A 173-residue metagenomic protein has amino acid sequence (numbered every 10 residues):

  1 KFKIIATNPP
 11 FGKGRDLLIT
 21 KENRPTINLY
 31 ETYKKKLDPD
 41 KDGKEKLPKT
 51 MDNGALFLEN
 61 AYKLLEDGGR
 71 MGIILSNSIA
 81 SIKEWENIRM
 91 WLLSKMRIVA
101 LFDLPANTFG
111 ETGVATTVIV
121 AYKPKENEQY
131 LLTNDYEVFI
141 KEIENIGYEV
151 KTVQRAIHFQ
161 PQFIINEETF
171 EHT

Functional and structural regions predicted by a protein language model:
K1: S-adenosyl-L-methionine
A6-T173: A conserved structural/catalytic subdomain of Rossmann-like adenosyl-cofactor enzymes
